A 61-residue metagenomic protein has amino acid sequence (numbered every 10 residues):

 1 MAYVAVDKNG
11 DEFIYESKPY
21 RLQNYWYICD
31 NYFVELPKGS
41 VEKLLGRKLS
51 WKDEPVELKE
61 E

Functional and structural regions predicted by a protein language model:
A2-D7: A short beta-strand micro-motif
D11-R21, Y25: Short, surface-exposed terminal/edge motifs of secreted or surface/virion proteins that either
L22, Y27-E61: Low-complexity intrinsically disordered segments
